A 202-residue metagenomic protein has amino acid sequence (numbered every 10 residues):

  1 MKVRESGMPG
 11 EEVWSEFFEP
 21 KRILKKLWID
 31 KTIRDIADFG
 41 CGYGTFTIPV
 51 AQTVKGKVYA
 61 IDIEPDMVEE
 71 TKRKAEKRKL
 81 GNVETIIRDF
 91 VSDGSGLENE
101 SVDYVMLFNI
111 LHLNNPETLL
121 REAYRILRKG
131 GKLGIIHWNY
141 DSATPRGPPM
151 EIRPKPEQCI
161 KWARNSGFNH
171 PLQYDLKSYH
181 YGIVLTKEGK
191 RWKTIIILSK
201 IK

Functional and structural regions predicted by a protein language model:
M1-F18: Class I SAM-dependent methyltransferase Rossmann-like catalytic core, especially the SAM/SAH-binding loop
S15-R34: Conserved alpha-helix/loop element of class I SAM-dependent methyltransferases that forms part of the SAM/SAH-binding
A37, Y43-D93: Class I SAM-dependent methyltransferase SAM/SAH-binding core
S95-Y104: A short acidic, Gly/Pro-enriched loop at the edge of an enzyme's catalytic core that lines a small-molecule cofactor
D103-P116: A short SAM/SAH-binding and catalytic strip from SAM-dependent methyltransferases
T118-K129: A short glycine-rich, Lys/Arg-flanked "PGG" loop and its adjoining helix->strand segment in the class I
G130-W138: Conserved beta-strand signature within the Rossmann-like core of class I S-adenosyl-L-methionine
D175-K202: Core SAM-dependent methyltransferase catalytic element
